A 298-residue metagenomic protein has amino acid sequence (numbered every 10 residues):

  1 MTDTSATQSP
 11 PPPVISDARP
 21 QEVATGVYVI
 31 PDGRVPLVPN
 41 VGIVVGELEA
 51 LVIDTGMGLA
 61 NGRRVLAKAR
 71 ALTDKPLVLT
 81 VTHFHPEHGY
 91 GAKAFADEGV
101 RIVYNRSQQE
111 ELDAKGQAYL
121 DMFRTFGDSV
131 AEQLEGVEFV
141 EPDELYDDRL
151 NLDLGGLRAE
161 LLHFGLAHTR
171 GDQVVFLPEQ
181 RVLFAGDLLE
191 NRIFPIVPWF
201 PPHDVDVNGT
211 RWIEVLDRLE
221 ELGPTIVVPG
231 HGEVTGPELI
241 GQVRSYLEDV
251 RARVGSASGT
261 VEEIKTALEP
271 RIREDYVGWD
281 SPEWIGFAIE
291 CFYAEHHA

Functional and structural regions predicted by a protein language model:
T2-P11, E221-I226, V234-A298: Accessory terminal helices/loops
P10, I15, E22-V23, E110-F164 (+3 more regions): Metallo-beta-lactamase
P20-K68, V175-D187: Conserved beta-strand hairpin/beta-sheet module of binuclear metal-dependent hydrolase folds, prominently
G26, V44, D54, A69 (+10 more regions): Divalent metal-coordination and catalytic microenvironments
V29, L51-D54, V78-V81, E160-L161: Short catalytic-loop micro-motif centered on adjacent basic/acidic residues
D32-V35, A114-D121, I193-D206: Acidic/histidine-rich helix-loop elements that form or flank divalent-metal/phosphate-binding sites at the catalytic
E47-E49, L59-Y104: Active-site metal-binding motif and surrounding structural segment of the metallo-beta-lactamase
E49-L51, M57-L59, N151, R158-S245 (+1 more regions): Metallo-beta-lactamase
